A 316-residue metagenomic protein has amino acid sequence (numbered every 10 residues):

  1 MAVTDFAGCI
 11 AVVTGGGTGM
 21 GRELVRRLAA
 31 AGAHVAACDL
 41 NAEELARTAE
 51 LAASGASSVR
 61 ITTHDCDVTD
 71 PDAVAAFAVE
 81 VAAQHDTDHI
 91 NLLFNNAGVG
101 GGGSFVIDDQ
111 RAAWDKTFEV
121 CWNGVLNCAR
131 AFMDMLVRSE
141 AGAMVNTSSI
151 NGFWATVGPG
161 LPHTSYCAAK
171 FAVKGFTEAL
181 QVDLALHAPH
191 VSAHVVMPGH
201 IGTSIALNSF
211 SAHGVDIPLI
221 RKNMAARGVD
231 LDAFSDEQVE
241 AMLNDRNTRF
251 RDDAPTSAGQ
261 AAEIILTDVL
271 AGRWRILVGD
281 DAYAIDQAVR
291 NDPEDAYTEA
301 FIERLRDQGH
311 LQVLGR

Functional and structural regions predicted by a protein language model:
V3-A36: Canonical Rossmann dinucleotide-binding motif of NAD(H)/NADP(H)-dependent dehydrogenases/reductases, specifically
A33-R47: Conserved glycine-rich Rossmann-like NAD(P)H-binding loop of the short-chain dehydrogenase/reductase
A42-E43, D65-V79, R111: The beta1-alpha1 cofactor-binding region of Rossmann-like NAD(H)/NADP(H)-dependent oxidoreductases
G100-D115, V157-P159: Conserved mid-core segment of classical short-chain dehydrogenase/reductases
A129, A169: Active-site helix of classical SDR
S149: Residue(s) in the substrate-gating loop at a strand-loop-helix junction that position the organic substrate next
L186-I276: SDR active-site lid
